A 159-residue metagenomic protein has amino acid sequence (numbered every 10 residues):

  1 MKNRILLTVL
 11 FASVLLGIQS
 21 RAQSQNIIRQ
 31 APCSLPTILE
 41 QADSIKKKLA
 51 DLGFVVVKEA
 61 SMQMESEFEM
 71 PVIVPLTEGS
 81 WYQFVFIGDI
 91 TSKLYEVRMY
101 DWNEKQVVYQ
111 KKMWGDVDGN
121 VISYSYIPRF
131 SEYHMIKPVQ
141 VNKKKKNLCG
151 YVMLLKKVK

Functional and structural regions predicted by a protein language model:
M1-I27: Bacterial Sec-dependent N-terminal signal peptides
N3-R4, T8, A42-S44, G79: Hydrophobic alpha-helical context, especially transmembrane and signal-peptide helices
I5-V9, V14-L15, D51, Q63 (+2 more regions): Acidic/proline-rich low-complexity IDRs
I18-R21, F54, N120, Y151: Intrinsically disordered, low-complexity regions
S24-I28, S61-C149, K156-K159: Acidic, Ser/Thr/Pro-rich low-complexity intrinsically disordered segments
S24-L52: Predominantly extracellular/luminal regions of secreted and cell-surface proteins, especially disulfide-bonded
V55-E59: A short helix->beta-strand "capping" segment at the edge of beta-propeller domains
